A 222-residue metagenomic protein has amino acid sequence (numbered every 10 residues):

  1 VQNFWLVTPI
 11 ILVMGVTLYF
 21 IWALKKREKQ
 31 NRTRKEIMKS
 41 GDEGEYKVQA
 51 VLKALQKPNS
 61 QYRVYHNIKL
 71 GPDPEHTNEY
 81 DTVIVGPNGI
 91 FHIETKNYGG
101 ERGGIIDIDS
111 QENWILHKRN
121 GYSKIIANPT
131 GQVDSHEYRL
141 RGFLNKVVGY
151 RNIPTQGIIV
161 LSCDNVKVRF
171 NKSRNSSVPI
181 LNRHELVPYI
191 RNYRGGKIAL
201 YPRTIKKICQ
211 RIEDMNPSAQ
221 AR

Functional and structural regions predicted by a protein language model:
V1-N78, V85-I90, K96-D107, I115-R222: Surface-exposed interaction regions that form or flank ligand-binding interfaces
